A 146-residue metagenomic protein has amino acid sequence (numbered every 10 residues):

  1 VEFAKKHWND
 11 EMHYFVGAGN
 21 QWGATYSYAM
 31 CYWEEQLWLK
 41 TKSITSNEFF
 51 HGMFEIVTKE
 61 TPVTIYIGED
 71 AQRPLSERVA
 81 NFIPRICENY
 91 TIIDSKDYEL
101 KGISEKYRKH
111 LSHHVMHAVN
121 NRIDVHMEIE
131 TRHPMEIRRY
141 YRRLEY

Functional and structural regions predicted by a protein language model:
V1-Y146: A SIS-like phosphosugar-recognition module
